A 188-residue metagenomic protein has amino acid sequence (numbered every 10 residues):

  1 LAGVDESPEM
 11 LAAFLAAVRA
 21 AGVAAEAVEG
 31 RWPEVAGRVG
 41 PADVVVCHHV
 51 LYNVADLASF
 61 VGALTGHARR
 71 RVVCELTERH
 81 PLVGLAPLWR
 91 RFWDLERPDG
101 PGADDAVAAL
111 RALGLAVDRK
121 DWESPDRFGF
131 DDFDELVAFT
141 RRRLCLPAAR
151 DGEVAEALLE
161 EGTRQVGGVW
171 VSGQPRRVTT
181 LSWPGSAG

Functional and structural regions predicted by a protein language model:
L1-V35: Class I SAM-dependent methyltransferase SAM/SAH-binding core
V35, Y52, E78-L82, P125-D126: Short, catalytically relevant binding-site loops at active-site mouths
D43-A58: A short SAM/SAH-binding and catalytic strip from SAM-dependent methyltransferases
A58-V73: A short glycine-rich, Lys/Arg-flanked "PGG" loop and its adjoining helix->strand segment in the class I
R70-P101: Conserved class I S-adenosyl-L-methionine
P98-G114, R119-K120: Short alpha-helix
L113-G188: Conserved Class I S-adenosyl-L-methionine
